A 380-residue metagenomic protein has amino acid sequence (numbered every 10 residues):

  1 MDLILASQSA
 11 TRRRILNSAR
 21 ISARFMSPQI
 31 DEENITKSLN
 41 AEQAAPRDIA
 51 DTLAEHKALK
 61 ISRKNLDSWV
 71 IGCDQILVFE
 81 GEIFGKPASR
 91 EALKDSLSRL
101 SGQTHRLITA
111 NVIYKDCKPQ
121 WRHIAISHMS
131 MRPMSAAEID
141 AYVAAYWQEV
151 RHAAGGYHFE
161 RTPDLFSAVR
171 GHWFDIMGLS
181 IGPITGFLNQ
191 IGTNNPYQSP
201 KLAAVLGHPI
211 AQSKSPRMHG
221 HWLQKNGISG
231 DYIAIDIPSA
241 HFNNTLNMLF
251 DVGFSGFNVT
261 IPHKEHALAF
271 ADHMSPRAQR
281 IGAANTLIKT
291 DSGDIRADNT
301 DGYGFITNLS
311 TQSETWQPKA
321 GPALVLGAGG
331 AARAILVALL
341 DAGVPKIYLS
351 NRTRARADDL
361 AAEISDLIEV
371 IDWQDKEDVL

Functional and structural regions predicted by a protein language model:
M1-I21, L93, Q103, I126-Y197: GST superfamily/GST-like fold recognition
M1-W69, E82, A137, A144 (+1 more regions): N-terminal polybasic phosphate/anion-binding patch
A10, I30, I210-A211, R354-A355: Helix N-cap at the beta1-alpha1 junction of Rossmann-like dinucleotide-binding domains, i.e., the first residues
W69, D366-L380: Short acidic low-complexity segments
Q75-H105, M131: Active-site-adjacent loop/tail segments of enzyme domains
P200-E314: Phosphate/diphosphate ligand-binding glycine-rich loop within oxidoreductases
G207, N299-G302, L309, W316-V344 (+1 more regions): Glycine-rich adenosine-cofactor-binding loop
V344-I364: NAD(P)-binding Rossmann-fold cofactor-contacting core
